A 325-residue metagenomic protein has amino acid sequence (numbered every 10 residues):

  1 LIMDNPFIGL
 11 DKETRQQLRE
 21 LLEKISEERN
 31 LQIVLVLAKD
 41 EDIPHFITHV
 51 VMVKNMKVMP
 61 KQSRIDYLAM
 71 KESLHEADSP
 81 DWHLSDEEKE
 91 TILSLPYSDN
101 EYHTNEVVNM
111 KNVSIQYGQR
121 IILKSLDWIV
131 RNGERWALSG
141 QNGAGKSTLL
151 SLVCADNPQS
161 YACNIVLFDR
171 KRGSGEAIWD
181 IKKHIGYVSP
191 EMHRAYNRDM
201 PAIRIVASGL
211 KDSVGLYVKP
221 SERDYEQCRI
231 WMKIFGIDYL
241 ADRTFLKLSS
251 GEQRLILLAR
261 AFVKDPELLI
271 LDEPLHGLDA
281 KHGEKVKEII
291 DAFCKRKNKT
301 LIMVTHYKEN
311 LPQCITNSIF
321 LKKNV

Functional and structural regions predicted by a protein language model:
L1-N5, L269-E273: Catalytic Walker B motif of ABC-type/P-loop ATPase nucleotide-binding domains
N55-E87, P312-Q313, L321-V325: Conserved beta-strand-loop-alpha-helix hinge in the C-terminal portion of ABC ATPase nucleotide-binding domains
S139-Q141: The feature captures the beta-strand-to-loop junction immediately N-terminal to the Walker
N164-D180: ABC ATPase NBD Q-loop/coupling interface
A207, E222-L240: Conserved ABC ATPase "signature" region
Y217-P220, T244-L248, E252: Conserved ABC ATPase signature
L258: Hydrophobic anchor residue at the start of the ABC signature
